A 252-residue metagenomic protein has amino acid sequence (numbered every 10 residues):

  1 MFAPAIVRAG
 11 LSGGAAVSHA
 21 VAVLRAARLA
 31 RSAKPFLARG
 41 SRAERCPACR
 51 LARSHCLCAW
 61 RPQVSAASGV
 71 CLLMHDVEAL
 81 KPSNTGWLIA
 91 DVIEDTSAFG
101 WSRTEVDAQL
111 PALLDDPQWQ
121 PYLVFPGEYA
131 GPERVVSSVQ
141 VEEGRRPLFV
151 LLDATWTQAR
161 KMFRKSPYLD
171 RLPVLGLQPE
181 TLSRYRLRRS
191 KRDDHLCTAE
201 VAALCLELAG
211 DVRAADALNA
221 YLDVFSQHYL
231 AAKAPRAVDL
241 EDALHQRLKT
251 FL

Functional and structural regions predicted by a protein language model:
V23-R39: Short Cys/His-rich Zn2+-coordinating modules
R42, A52: Short metal-coordination and nucleic-acid-contact micro-motifs, chiefly zinc-binding Cys/His arrays
C46-C49: Short cysteine-rich clusters marking metal-coordination/redox-active sites
S54-W60: Short Cys/His-rich "knuckle" micro-motifs
G69-D76, Q120-F125: Short hydrophobic beta-strand segments
L80-V92: Histidine-anchored nucleotide/phosphate-binding helix
E94-R164: S-adenosyl-L-methionine/SAH cofactor-binding core of RNA-modifying enzymes
L148, W156-L252: C-terminal folded domains that constitute the principal catalytic or ligand-binding module of multi-domain proteins
